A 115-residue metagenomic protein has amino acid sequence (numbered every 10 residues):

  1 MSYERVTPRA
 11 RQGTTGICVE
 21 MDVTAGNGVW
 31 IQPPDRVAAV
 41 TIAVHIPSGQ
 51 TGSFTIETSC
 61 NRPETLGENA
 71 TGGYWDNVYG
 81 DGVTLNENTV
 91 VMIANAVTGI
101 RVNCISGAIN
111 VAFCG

Functional and structural regions predicted by a protein language model:
M1-C18, A108-G115: Short, intrinsically disordered N-terminal pre-domain segments
Y3, I56-S59, G99, G107: Compositionally biased regions
R9, P34-D35, S48, E64: Generic low-complexity segments that are intrinsically disordered, proline-rich and/or Lys/Arg-biased
T15-V19, P63-V78: Surface-exposed loop/edge segments in extracytoplasmic proteins
D22, G26-V37, G73-G115: Beta-sandwich interaction modules
A38-I42: Structural beta-strand segments of beta-rich domains
H45-G49, I105: Solvent-exposed strand-to-loop "edge" motifs in beta-rich extracellular domains
G49-A70, V111-G115: Short, surface-exposed beta-strand/strand-loop-strand elements in extracellular ectodomains
